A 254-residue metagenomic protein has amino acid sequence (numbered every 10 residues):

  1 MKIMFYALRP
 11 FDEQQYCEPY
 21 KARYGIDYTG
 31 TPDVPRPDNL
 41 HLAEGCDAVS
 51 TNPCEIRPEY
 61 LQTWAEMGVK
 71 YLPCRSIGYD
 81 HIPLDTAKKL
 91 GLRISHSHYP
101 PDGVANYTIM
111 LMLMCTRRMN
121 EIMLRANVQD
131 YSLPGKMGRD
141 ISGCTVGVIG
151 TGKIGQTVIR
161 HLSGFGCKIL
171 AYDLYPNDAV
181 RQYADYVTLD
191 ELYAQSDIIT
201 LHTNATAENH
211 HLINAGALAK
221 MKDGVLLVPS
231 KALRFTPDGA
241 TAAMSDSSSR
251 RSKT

Functional and structural regions predicted by a protein language model:
M1-C46, G166: N-terminal glycine-/charge-rich "phosphate-binding" loop or analogous flexible N-terminal tail
Y24-I26, D47-A48, G91-L92, Q182-L189: Active-site regions of enzymes building and remodeling cell-envelope glycoconjugates
P37-G45, L61-Q62, T188-E191: Short amphipathic alpha-helix with an adjacent loop that forms part of the alpha/beta core around
N39-A43, I82-K89, Y175-Y183: Short loop/helix-cap segments at secondary-structure boundaries that form the rim of catalytic
L42-A48, M67-K70, Q195-I199, K222-V225: Short acidic/histidine-rich motifs immediately flanking catalytic phosphotransfer sites in two-component signaling
C46-M123, R234: Phosphate/diphosphate ligand-binding glycine-rich loop within oxidoreductases
V69-H81, K220-D246, K253-T254: ADP-ribose/adenylate-binding Rossmann-like module
P134-D223, P229, A243, R250: Rossmann-like dinucleotide/phosphate-binding beta-alpha-beta segment
